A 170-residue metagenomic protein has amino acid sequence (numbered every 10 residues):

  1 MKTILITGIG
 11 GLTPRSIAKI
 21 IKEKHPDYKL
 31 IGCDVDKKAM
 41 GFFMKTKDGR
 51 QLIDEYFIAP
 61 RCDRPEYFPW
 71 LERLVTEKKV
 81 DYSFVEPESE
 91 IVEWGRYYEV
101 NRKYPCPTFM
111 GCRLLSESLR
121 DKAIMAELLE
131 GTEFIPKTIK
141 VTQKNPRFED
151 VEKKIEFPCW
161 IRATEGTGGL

Functional and structural regions predicted by a protein language model:
M1-F109: ATP-binding N-terminal substructure of ATP-dependent carboxylate-amine bond-forming enzymes
C62, E88-S89, R113-E117, T142: Short histidine/acidic/glycine/proline-rich micro-motifs that form metal- and phosphate-coordinating active-site loops
V85, G111, K137-I139: Residue-level detector of family-conserved "landmark" positions at structurally sensitive sites
V100-K103, R113-R120: Short alpha-helical interface patches
S116-L170: Active-site nucleotide/adenylate-binding loops and adjacent lid/helix of ATP-dependent enzymes
